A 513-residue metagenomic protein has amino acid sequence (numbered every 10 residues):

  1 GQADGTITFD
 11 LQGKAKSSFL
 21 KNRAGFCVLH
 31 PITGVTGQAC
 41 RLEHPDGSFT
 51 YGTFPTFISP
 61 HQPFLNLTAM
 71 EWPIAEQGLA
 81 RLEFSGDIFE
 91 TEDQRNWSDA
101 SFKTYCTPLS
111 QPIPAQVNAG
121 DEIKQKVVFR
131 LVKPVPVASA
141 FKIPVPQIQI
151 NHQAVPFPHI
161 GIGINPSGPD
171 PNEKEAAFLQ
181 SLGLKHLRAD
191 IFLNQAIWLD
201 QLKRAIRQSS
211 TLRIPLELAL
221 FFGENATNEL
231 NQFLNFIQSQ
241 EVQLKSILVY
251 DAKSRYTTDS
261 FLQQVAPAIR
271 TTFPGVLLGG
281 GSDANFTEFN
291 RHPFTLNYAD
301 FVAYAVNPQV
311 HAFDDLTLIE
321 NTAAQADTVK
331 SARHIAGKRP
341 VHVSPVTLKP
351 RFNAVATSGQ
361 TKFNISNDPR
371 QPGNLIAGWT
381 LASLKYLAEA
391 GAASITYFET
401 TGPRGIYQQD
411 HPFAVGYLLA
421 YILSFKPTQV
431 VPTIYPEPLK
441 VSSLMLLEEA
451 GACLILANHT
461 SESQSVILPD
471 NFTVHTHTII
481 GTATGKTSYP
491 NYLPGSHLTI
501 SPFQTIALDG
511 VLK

Functional and structural regions predicted by a protein language model:
A3-S85, A483-T487: Polysaccharide-binding surfaces and accessory modules of carbohydrate-active proteins
E71-P146: Beta-strand-rich recognition/accessory modules
G120, V343-I422, P432-S442: Aromatic/acidic polysaccharide-binding cleft in carbohydrate-active enzymes
E122-K124, S488-K513: C-terminal beta-strand-rich structural cap/linker in extracellular carbohydrate-active enzymes
P158-I164, K185-A189, I214-L220, K245-V249 (+4 more regions): Hydrophobic faces of well-ordered beta-strands that scaffold small-molecule active sites in alpha/beta enzyme cores
I160-A196, Q208-E217, Q240: Catalytic domains of carbohydrate-active enzymes, especially glycoside hydrolases
K253-G373: Noncatalytic carbohydrate-binding groove/subsite architecture in carbohydrate-active enzymes
P436-F472: Carbohydrate-binding surface patches
